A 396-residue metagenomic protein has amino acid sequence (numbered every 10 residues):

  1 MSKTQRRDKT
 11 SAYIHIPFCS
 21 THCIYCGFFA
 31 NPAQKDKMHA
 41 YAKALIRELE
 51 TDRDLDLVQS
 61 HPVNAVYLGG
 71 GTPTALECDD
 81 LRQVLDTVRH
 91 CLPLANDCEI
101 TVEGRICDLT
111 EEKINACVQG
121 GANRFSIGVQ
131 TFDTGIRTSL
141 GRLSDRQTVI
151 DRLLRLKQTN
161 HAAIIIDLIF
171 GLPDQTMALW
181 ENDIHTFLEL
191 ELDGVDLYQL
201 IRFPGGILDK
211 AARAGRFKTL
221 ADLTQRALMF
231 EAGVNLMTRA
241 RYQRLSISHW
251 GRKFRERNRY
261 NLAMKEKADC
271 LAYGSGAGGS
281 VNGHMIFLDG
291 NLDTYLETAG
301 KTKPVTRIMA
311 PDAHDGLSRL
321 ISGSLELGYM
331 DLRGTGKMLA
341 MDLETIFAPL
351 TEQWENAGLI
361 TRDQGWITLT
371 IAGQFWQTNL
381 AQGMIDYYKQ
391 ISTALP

Functional and structural regions predicted by a protein language model:
M1-T10, S20, Q59, A357: Flexible, acidic/Gly-rich N-terminal and inter-domain linker regions that tether and position cofactor-handling modules
S2, R7-K9, N31-D54, P62-M341: C-terminal scaffold of the Radical SAM
H15-A30: Local cysteine-cluster metal-coordination motifs and their immediate loop/turn environment, predominantly Fe-S cluster
C19, D193, Q364-G365: Beta-strand-connecting loop/turn residues
M341-E355: Short amphipathic alpha-helical interaction segments
E355-G365: A short, conserved structural fragment
W366-T370: Minor-groove-contacting beta-hairpin "wing" of winged helix-turn-helix DNA-binding domains
Q374-P396: Short, amphipathic alpha-helical interaction segments positioned at domain boundaries
